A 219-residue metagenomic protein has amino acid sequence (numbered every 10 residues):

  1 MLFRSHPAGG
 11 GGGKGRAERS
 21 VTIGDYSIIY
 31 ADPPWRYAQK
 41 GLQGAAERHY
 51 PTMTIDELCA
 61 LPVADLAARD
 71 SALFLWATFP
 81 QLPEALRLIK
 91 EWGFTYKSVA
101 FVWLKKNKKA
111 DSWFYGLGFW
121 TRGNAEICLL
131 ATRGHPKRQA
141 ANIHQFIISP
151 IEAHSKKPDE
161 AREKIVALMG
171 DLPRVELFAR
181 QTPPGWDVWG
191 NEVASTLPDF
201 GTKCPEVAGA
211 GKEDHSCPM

Functional and structural regions predicted by a protein language model:
M1-M219: Class I S-adenosyl-L-methionine-dependent methyltransferase catalytic core
